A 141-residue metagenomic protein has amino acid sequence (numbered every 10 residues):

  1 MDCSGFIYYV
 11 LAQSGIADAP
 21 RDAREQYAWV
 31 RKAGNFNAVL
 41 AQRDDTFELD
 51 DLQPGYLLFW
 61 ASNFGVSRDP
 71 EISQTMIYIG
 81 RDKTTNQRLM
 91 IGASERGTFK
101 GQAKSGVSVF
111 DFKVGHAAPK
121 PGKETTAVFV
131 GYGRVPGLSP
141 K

Functional and structural regions predicted by a protein language model:
M1, R43-D44, F110: Intrinsic disorder/low-complexity signal
M1-S14: Active-site nucleophilic cysteine motif
S4, N37-V39, K113: Intrinsic disorder/low-complexity detector
I7-Y8, Q26, N35, G55 (+2 more regions): Intrinsically disordered, low-complexity N-terminal regions enriched in serine/proline/glycine with scattered basic
S14-D18, K141: Solvent-exposed amphipathic alpha-helical surface segments
I16, K104-F110: Generic detection of short hydrophobic beta-strand segments and adjacent strand-loop junctions
A17-Q102: ...with weaker cross-activation on analogous glycine-rich loops/strands in unrelated enzymes
S108-K141: Low-complexity, Gly/Ser/Thr/Pro-rich intrinsically disordered linker/tail segments
